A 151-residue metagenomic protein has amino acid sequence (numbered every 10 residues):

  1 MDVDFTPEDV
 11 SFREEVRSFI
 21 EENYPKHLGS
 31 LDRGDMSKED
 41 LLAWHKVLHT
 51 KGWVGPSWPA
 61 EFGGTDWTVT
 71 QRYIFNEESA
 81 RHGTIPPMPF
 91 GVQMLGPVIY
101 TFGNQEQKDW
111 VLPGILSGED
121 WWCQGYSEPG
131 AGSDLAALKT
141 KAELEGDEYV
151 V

Functional and structural regions predicted by a protein language model:
M1-S11: Intrinsic disorder at enzyme termini
D2-D4, P97-G103, K141: Short, well-ordered beta-strand elements within core beta-sheets of diverse protein domains
E15-E22, L48-T50: N-terminal glycine-rich anion-binding loops that anchor highly charged ligand groups
F19-H27, W122: Short alpha-helical functional segments enriched in proximate histidine and acidic residues
H27-L48: Short secondary-structure junction/hinge motifs that connect adjacent elements
H49-D109, P113-E119: Internal helix-loop-helix
G64-T65, E106-V151: Glycine-rich, Trp-frequent "lid" loop and neighboring beta-strands that shape and gate the flavin cofactor pocket
